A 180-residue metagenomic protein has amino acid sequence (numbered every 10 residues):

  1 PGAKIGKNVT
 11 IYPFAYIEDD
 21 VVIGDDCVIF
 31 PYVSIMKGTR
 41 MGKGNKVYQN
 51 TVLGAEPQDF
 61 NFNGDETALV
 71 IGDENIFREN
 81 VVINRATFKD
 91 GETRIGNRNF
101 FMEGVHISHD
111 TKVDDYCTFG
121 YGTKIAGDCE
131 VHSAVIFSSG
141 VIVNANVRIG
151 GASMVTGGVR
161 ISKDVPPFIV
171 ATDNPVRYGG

Functional and structural regions predicted by a protein language model:
P1-T172: Structural signal for interior beta-strand "rungs" in well-ordered beta-sheet cores of soluble enzyme domains
P175-G180: Conserved beta-strand-loop-alpha-helix hinge in the C-terminal portion of ABC ATPase nucleotide-binding domains
